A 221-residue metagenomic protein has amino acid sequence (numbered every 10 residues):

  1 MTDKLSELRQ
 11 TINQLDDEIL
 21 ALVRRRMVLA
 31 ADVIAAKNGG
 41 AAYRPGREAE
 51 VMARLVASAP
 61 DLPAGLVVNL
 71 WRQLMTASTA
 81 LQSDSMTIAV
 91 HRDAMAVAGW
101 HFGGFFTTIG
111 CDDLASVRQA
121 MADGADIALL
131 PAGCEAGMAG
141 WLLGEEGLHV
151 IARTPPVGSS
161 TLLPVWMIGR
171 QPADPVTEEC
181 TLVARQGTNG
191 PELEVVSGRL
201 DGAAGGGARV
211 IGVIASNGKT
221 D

Functional and structural regions predicted by a protein language model:
M1-D221: Domain-level signature for soluble enzymes in the chorismate/prephenate branch of the shikimate pathway
